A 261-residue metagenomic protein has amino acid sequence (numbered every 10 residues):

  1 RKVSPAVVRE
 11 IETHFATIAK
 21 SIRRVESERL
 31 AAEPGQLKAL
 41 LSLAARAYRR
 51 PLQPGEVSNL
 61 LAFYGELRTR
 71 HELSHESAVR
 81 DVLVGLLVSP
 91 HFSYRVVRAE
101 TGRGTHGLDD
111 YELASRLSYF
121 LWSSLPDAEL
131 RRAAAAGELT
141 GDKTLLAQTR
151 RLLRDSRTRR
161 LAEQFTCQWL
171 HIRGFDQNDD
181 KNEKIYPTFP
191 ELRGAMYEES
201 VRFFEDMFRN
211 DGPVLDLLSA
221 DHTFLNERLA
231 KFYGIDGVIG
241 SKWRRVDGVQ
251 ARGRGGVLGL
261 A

Functional and structural regions predicted by a protein language model:
R1-A261: Low-complexity, glycine/serine/threonine/alanine-rich intrinsically disordered linker and propeptide segments
